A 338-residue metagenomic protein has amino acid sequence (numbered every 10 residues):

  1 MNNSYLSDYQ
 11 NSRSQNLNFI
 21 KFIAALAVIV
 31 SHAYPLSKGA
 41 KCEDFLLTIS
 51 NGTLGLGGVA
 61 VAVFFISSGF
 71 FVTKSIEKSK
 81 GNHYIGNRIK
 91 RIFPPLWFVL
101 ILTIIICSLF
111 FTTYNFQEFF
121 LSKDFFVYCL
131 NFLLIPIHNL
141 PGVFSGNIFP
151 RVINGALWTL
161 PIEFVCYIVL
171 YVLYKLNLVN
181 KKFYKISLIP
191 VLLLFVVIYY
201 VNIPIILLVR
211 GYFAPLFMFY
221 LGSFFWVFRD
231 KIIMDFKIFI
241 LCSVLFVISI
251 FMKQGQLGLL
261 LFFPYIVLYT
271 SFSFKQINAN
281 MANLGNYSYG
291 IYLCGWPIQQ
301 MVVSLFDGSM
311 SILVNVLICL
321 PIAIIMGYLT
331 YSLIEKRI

Functional and structural regions predicted by a protein language model:
M1-R13: Short, Lys/Arg-rich, polar N-terminal cytosolic tail immediately upstream of the first transmembrane signal-anchor
L6, N18-A24, D124-L261, V303-S304 (+1 more regions): Aromatic-enriched alpha-helical transmembrane segments of multi-pass intramembrane proteins
Q15-S75, P95, I291-W296: Functionally critical transmembrane alpha-helices in membrane proteins and complexes, commonly lining
I20-V30, A60-I66, F98-I106, V165 (+9 more regions): Lipid-exposed faces of alpha-helical membrane segments in multi-pass integral membrane proteins
Y34, F70-E77, T103-C107, F111 (+8 more regions): Membrane-water interface at transmembrane helix exits
L47-G55, F93-F164, P264-I266, T270: Membrane-interface helix-loop-helix regions
G58-V61, S75-T112, E118-L130, L134 (+7 more regions): Transmembrane alpha-helical segments and their boundary/interface "anchor" motifs in multi-pass integral membrane
V244-K336: Alpha-helical transmembrane segments of multi-pass integral membrane proteins
